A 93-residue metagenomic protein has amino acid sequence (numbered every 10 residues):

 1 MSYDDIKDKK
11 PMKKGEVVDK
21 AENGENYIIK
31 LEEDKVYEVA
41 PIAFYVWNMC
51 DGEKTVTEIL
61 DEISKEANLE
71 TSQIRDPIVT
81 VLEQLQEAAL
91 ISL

Functional and structural regions predicted by a protein language model:
M1-F44, N48: Acidic, low-complexity/disordered tracts enriched in E/D and polar residues
K35-L93: Long, charge-rich, low-complexity alpha-helical segments
